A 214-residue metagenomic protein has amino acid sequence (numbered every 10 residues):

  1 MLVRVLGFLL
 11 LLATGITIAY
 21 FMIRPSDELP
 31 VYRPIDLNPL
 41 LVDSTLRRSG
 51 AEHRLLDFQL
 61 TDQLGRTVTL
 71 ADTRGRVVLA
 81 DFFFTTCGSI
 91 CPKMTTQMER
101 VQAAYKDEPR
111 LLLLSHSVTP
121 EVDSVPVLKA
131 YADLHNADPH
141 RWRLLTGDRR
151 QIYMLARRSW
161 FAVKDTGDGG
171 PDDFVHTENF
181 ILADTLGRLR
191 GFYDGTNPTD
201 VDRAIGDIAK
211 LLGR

Functional and structural regions predicted by a protein language model:
M1-D57, R214: N-terminal targeting signals for export/organelle localization
H53, Q102-K106, H135, A156-S159 (+3 more regions): Sec/Tat-exported extracytoplasmic proteins
H53-L55, V77, V175-T177: Short, small/polar residue-rich loop motifs at catalytic or cofactor-binding pockets
D57-V78, Q102-Y105: A short beta-strand-turn-helix
V68-M98, L114: Short active-site neighborhood of thiol/selenol oxidoreductases, capturing the structured segment around
K93-L155: Structural microenvironment flanking redox-active thiols in thiol-disulfide oxidoreductases
H140-W142, Y153, R157-D165, F174-I181: Structural micro-motif
T166-R214: Thiol-/selenol-based redox modules, centered on thioredoxin-like and closely related oxidoreductase domains
